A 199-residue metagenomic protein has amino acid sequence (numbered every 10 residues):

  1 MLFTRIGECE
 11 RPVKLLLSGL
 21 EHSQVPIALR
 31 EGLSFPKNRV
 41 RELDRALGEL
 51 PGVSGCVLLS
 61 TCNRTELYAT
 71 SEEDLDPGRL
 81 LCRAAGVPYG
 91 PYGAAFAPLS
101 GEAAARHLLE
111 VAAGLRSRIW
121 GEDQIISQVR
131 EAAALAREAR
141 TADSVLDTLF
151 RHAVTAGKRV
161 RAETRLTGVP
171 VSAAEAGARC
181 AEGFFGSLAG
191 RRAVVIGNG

Functional and structural regions predicted by a protein language model:
L2-S117: A glycine-rich (often HGG/GG-containing) alpha/beta subdomain
R30, R79, R165, A189-G190: Short linear functional motifs in flexible/disordered or boundary regions
P91-A189: Glycine/serine-rich phosphate-binding loop and adjoining beta1-alpha1 elements at the start of nucleotide-handling
A193-V195: Hydrophobic Val/Ile/Leu positions in short beta-strands of Rossmann-like dinucleotide-binding domains
G197-G199: Glycine-rich Rossmann-fold phosphate-binding loop(s) that bind the pyrophosphate of adenine dinucleotide cofactors
